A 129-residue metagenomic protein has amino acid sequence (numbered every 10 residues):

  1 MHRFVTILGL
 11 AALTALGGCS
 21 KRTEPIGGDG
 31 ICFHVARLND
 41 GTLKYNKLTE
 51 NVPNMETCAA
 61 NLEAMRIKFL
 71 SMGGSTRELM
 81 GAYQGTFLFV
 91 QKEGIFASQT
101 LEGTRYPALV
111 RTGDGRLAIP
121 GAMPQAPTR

Functional and structural regions predicted by a protein language model:
M1-L8: Bacterial N-terminal signal peptides that target proteins for export
A15-G18: C-terminal motif of bacterial Sec signal peptides marking the signal peptidase cleavage site
S20-R129: Mitochondrial intermembrane space
